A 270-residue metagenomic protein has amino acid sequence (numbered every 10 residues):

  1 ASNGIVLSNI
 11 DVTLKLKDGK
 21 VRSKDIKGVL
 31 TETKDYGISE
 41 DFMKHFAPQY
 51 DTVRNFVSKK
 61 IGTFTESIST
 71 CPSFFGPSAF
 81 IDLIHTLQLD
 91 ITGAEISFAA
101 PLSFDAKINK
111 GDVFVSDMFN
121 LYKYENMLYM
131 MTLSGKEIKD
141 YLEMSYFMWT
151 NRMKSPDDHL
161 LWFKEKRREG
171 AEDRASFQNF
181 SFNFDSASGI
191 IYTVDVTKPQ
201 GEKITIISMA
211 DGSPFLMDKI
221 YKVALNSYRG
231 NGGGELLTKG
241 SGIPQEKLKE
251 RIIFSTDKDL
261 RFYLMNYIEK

Functional and structural regions predicted by a protein language model:
A1-K270: Catalytic centers of hydrolytic enzymes
